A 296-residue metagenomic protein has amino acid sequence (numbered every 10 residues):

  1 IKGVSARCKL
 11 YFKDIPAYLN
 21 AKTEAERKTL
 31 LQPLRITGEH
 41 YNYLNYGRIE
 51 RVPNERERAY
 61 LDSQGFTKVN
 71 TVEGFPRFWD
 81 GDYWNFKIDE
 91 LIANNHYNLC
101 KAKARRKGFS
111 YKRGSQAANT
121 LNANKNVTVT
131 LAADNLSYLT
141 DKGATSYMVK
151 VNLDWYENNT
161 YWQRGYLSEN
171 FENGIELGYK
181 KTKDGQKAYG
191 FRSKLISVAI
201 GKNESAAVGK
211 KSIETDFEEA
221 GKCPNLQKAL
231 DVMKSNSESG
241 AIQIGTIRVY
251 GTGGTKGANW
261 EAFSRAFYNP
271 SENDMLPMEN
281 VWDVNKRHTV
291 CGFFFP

Functional and structural regions predicted by a protein language model:
I1-P296: Phosphate/NTP-binding elements of NTP-utilizing enzymes
